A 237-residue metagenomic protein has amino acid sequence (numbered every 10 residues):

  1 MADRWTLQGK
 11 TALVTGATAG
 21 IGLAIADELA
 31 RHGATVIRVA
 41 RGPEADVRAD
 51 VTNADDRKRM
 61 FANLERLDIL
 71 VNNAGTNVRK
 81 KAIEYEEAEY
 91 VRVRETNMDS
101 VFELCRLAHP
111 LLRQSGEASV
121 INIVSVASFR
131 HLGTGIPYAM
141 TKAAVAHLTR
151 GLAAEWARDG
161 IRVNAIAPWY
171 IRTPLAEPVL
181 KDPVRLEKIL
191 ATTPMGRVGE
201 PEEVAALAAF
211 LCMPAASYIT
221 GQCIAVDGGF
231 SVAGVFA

Functional and structural regions predicted by a protein language model:
A2-D3, R130, T220-A237: Short C-terminal tail/terminal secondary-structure segment of NAD(P)H-dependent dehydrogenase/reductase domains
T11, T18-A19: Conserved glycine-rich cofactor-binding loop
K81-A82, E86-R94, M98, I189: Substrate-binding pocket helix/loop in short-chain dehydrogenase/reductase
I83, R130-I136, R158-D159, G196 (+2 more regions): Active-site loop immediately N-terminal to the catalytic Tyr-X3-Lys motif of short-chain dehydrogenase/reductase
C105, T141, T149: Active-site helix of classical SDR
P110, A154-R158, S217: Alpha-helical segment proximal to the catalytic Tyr-Lys
S125: Residue(s) in the substrate-gating loop at a strand-loop-helix junction that position the organic substrate next
R197-V226, S231: C-terminal substrate-recognition "lid" of short-chain dehydrogenase/reductases
